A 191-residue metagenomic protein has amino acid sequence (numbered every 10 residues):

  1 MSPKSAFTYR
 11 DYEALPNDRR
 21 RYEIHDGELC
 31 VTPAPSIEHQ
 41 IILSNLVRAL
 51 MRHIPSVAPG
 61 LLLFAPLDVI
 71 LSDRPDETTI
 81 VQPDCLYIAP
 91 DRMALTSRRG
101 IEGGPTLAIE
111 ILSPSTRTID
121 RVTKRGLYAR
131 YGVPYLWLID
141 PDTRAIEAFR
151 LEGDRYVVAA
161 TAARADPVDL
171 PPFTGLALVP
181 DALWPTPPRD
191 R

Functional and structural regions predicted by a protein language model:
M1-R191: Gly/Pro/Ser/Thr-rich low-complexity, intrinsically disordered segments predominantly at protein N-termini
